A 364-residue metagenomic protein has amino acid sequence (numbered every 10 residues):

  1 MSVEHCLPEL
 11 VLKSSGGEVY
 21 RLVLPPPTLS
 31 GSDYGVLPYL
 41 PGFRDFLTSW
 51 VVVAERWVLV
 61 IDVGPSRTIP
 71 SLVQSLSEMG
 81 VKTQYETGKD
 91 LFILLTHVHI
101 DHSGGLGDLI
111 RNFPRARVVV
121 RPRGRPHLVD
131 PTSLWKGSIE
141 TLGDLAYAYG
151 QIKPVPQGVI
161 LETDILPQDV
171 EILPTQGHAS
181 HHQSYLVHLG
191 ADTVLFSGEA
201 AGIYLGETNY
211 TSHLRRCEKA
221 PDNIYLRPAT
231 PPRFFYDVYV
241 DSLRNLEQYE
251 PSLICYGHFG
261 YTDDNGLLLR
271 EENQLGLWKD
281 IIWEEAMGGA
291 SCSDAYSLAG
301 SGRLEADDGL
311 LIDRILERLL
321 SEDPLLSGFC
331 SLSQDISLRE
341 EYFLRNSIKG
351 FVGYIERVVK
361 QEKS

Functional and structural regions predicted by a protein language model:
E4-M79, T83, Y185-G198: Conserved beta-strand hairpin/beta-sheet module of binuclear metal-dependent hydrolase folds, prominently
V58, F92-I93, R117, V194-L195 (+1 more regions): Hydrophobic "anchor" residues on beta-strands that sit immediately upstream of conserved functional sites
P65-R67, P174, S180-N265: Metallo-beta-lactamase
I69-R121: Active-site metal-binding motif and surrounding structural segment of the metallo-beta-lactamase
R123-H127, G260-Y261: Short histidine/acidic/glycine/proline-rich micro-motifs that form metal- and phosphate-coordinating active-site loops
P126-P174, P221, V240: Metallo-beta-lactamase
V194, D237-G309: Divalent-metal (often Zn2+) His-rich catalytic cores of metallo-beta-lactamase-fold enzymes
M287-S364: C-terminal regulatory/interaction regions
